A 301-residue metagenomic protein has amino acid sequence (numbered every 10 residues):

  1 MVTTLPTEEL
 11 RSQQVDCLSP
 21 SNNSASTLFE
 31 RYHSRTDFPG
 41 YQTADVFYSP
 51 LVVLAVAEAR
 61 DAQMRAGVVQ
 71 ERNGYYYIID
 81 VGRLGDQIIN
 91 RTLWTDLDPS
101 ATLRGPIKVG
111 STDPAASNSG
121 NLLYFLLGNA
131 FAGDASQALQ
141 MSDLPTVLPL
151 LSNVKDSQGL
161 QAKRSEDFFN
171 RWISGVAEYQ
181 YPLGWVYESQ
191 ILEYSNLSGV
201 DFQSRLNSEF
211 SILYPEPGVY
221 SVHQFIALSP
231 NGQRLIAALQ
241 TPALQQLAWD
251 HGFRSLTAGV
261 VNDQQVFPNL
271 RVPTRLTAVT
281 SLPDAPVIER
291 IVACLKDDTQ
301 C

Functional and structural regions predicted by a protein language model:
M1-R104, Q300: N-terminal segment of the mature folded domain
P6-E8, I226-C301: Extracellular/periplasmic juxtamembrane helices and adjacent flexible linkers that interface with membrane partners
N22-S24, V56-R60, P114, E188-I191 (+2 more regions): Solvent-exposed coil/turn segments that connect beta secondary-structure elements in extracytoplasmic/periplasmic
G40-L54, L148-Q158, K163, Q203-N231: Periplasmic-binding protein-like
A59-R65, A116, A132-A138, P230-R234: Short helix-loop capping/hinge motifs at secondary-structure junctions, enriched in acidic/polar residues
V68-R91, D96, K108-A115, H223-S255 (+1 more regions): Bilobed periplasmic-binding protein/Venus flytrap-like ligand-binding cleft at the lobe interface of extracytoplasmic
W94-A132: Extracytoplasmic/periplasmic solute-binding protein
L122-L206, F210-S211: Ligand-binding pocket segment of bilobal, Venus flytrap-like solute-binding proteins
